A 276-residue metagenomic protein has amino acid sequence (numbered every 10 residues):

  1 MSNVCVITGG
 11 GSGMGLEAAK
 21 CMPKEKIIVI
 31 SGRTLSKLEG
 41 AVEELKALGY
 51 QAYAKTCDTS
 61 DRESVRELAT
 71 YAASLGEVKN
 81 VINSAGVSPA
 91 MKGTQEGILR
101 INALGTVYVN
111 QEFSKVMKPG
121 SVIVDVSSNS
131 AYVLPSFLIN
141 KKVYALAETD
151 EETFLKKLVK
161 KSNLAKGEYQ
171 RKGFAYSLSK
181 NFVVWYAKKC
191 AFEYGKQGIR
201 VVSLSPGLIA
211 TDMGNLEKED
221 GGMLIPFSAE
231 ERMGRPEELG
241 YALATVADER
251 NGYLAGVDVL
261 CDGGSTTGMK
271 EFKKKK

Functional and structural regions predicted by a protein language model:
G9-G13: Conserved glycine-rich cofactor-binding loop
E25-G40: Conserved glycine-rich Rossmann-like NAD(P)H-binding loop of the short-chain dehydrogenase/reductase
L45-E63: Rossmann-fold cofactor-recognition segment
S84-P89, G264: Conserved NAD(P)H cofactor-binding loop of Rossmann-fold oxidoreductase domains
S88-M91, V122-K196, L208: Catalytic loop of short-chain dehydrogenase/reductase
Y108, A175-Y176, S203, D220-L254 (+1 more regions): C-terminal helical subdomain
Y132, S205-L216: Short, flexible catalytic-loop segment of classical short-chain dehydrogenase/reductase
